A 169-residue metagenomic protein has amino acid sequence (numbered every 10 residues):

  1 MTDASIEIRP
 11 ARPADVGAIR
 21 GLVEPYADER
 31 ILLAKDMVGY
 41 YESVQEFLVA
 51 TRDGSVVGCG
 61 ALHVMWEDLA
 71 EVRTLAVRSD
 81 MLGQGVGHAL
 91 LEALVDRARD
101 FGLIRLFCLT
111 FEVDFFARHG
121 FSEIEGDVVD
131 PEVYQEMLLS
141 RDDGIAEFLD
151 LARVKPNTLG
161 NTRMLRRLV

Functional and structural regions predicted by a protein language model:
T2-A34, T51, L159-V169: Short amphipathic alpha-helix that is part of the acyltransferase structural core
D15, D68, F111-E112: A generic "binding-loop/recognition-motif" signal
A27, I124-G126, D142: Short, hinge-like loop/turn segments at secondary-structure boundaries
A34-F47, T51-R52, G58-V77: A conserved beta-strand-loop-helix scaffold within acyl/acetyltransferase catalytic domains
L75-L82, F111: A short, internal acetyl-CoA/4′-phosphopantetheine-binding micro-motif in the GNAT/acyltransferase core
G83-D96, C108: Conserved acetyl-CoA-binding loop-helix of GNAT-fold acetyltransferases
D100, I104, T110-L138: Conserved active-site alpha-helix within GNAT-family acetyltransferase domains
V129-V169: C-terminal "cap" of GNAT-fold acetyltransferases
